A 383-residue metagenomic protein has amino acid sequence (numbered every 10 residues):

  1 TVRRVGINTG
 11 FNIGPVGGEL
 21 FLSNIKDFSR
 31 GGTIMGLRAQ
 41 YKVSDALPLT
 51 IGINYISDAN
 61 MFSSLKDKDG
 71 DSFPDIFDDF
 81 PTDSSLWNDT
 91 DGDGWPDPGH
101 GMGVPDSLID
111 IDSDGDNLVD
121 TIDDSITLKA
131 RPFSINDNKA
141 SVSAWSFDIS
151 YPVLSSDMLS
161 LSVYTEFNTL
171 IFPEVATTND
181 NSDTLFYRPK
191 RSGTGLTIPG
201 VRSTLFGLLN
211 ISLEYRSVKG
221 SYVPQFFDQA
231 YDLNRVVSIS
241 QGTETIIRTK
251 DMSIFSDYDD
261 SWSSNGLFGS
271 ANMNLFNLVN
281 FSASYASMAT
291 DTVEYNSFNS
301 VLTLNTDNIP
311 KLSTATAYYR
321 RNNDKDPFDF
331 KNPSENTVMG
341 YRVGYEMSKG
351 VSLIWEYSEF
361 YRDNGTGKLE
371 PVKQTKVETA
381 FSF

Functional and structural regions predicted by a protein language model:
T1, E19-S23, R38-Q40, T50-I56 (+8 more regions): Transmembrane beta-strands of outer-membrane beta-barrel proteins
T1-G32, G36-V43, P48-T50, S203-S221: Outer membrane beta-barrel
R3-V5, G31-M35, K139-F147, R191-T197 (+5 more regions): Residues that define the transmembrane beta-barrel architecture of outer-membrane proteins
I13-P15, L22-F28, V43, Y55-M61 (+8 more regions): Transmembrane beta-strands of outer-membrane beta-barrel pores
G14-G18, M35, D45-I51, W145 (+9 more regions): Outer-envelope beta-barrel architecture signal
L65-L128: Extracellular calcium-associated, cysteine-rich motifs in secreted modular proteins
L128-D251: Long, internal scaffold/assembly segments composed of regular secondary structure
I246, L267-G269, M273, L304 (+1 more regions): Outer-membrane beta-barrel "beta-signal"
